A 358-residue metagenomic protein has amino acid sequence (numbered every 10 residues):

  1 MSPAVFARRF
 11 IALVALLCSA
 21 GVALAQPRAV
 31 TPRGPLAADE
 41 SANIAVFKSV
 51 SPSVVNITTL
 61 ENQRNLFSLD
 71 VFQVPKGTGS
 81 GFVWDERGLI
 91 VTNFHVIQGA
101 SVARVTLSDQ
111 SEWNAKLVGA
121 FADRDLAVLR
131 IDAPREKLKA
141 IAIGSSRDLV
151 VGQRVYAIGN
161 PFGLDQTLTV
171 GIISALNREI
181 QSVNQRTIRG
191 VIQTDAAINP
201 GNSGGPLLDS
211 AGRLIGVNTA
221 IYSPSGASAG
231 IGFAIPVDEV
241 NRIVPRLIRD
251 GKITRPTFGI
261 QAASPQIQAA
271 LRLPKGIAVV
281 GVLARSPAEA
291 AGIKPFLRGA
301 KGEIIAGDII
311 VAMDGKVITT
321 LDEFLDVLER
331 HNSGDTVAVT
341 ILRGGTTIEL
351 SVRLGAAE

Functional and structural regions predicted by a protein language model:
S2-I11: Bacterial N-terminal signal peptides that target proteins for export
I11-G21: Bacterial N-terminal signal peptides
Q26-K275, G281-R285, G302, L321-L325 (+4 more regions): Serine-dependent protease modules
I90-V91, A290-L321: Conserved PDZ fold ligand-binding element
L350-V352: Edge beta-strands of extracellular beta-sandwich domains
